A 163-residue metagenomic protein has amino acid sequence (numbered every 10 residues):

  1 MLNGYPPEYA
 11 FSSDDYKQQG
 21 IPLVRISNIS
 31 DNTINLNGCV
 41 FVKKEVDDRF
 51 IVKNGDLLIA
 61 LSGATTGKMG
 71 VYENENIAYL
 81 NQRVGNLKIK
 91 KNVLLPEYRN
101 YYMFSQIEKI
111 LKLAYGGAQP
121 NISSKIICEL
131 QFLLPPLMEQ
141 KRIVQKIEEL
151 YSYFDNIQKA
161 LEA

Functional and structural regions predicted by a protein language model:
M1-P7, E129, L133-E148, S152-A163: Non-catalytic DNA-recognition/assembly elements of restriction-modification systems
M1-S13, S27-N54: Sequence-specific dsDNA recognition surfaces
Y9-Q18, L113-G116: Short coil/turn segments at secondary-structure boundaries
I59-A60: A generic structural signal for residues embedded in beta-strands
T65-Y72: Short, Lys/Arg- and Gly-enriched loop/turn segments at beta-strand edges
I77-Y98: Short peripheral tails and domain-boundary helices/loops at the edges of structured domains
A78-G85, G116-L137: A short glycine-rich beta-alpha junction/loop motif
P96-E108, Y115: Glycine- and charge-enriched low-complexity intrinsically disordered segments
